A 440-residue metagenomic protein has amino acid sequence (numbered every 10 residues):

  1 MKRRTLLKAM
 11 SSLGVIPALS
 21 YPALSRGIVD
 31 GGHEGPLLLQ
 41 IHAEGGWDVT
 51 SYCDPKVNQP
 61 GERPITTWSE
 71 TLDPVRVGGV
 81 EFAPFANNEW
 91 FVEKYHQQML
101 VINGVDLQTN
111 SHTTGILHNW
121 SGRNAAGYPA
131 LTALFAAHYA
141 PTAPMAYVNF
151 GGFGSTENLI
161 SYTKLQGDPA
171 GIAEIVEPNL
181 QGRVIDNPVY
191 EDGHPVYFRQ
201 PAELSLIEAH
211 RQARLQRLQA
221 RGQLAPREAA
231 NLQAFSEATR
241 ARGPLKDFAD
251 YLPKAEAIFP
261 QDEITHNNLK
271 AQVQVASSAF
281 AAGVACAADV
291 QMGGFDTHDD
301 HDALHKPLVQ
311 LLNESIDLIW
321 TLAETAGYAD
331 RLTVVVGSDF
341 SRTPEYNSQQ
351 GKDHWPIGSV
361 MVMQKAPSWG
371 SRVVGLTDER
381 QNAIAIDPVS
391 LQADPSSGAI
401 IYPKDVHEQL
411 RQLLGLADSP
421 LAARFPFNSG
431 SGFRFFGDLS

Functional and structural regions predicted by a protein language model:
K2-S440: Ligand-binding pockets and gating/stacking loops
